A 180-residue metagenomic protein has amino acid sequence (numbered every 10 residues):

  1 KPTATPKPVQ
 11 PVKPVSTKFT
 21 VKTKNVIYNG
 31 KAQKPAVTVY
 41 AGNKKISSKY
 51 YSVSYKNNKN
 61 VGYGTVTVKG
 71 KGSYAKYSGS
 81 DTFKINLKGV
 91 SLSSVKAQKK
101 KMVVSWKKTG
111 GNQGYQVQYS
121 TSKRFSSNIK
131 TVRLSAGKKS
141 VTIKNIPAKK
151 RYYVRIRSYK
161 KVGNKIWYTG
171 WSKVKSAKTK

Functional and structural regions predicted by a protein language model:
P6-K44: Solvent-exposed, low-complexity, repeat-rich "mucin-like" stalks and linkers
Y40-G42, Q118-S122, R155-Y159: Predominantly extracellular/luminal cell-surface or secreted proteins
K44-Y77: Serine/threonine-rich, repeat-prone extracellular segments and beta-strand-based repeat modules of secreted/surface
K71-K76, K160-W167: Short, solvent-exposed loop/turn segments at the edges of extracellular beta-sandwich modules
N86-G111, K165-K180: Pro/Thr/Ser/Gly-rich low-complexity, intrinsically disordered linker/stalk tracts
G111-V132: Extracellular low-complexity, O-glycosylation-prone stalks/linkers
K139-V141: Short strand-edge motifs at loop-to-beta-strand transitions and within beta-strands of extracellular beta-rich domains
I143-N164: Beta-strand-rich modules
